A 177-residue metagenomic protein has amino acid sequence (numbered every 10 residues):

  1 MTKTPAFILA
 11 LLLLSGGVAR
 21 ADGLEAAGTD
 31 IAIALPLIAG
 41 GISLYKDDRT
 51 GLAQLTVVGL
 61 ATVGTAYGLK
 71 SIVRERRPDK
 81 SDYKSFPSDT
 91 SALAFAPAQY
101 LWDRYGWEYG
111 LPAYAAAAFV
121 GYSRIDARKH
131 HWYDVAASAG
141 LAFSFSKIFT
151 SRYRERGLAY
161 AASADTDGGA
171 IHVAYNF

Functional and structural regions predicted by a protein language model:
M1-A32, R49-T50, A66-Y67, S71-F177: Replace "edges of transmembrane helices
A34-S43, G64: Hydrophobic core of alpha-helical transmembrane segments in multi-pass integral membrane proteins
I42-A61: Interfacial segments of alpha-helical transmembrane regions
